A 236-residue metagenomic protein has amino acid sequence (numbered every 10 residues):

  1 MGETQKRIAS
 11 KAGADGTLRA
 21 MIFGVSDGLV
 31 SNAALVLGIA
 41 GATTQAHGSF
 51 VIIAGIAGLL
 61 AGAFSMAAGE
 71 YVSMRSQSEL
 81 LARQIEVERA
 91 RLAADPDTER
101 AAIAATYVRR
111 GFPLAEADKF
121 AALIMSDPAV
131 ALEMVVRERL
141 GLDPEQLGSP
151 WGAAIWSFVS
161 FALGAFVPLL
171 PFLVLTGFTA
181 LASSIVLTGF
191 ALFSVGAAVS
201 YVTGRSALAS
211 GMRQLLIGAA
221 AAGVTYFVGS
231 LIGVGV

Functional and structural regions predicted by a protein language model:
M1-R110, L114-V135, R139-S160, V174 (+5 more regions): Hydrophobic, small-residue-rich transmembrane alpha-helices and their short perimembrane loops in multi-pass membrane
A162-A165: Acidic, His/Gly-enriched loop-helix segments that form or flank divalent-metal centers in metallo-dependent hydrolases
V167-L169: Hydrophobic, membrane-inserted alpha-helices
F190-A197, R205, G223, F227-V234: Hydrophobic alpha-helical transmembrane segments
S194-A220: Interfacial loop-to-transmembrane junctions
